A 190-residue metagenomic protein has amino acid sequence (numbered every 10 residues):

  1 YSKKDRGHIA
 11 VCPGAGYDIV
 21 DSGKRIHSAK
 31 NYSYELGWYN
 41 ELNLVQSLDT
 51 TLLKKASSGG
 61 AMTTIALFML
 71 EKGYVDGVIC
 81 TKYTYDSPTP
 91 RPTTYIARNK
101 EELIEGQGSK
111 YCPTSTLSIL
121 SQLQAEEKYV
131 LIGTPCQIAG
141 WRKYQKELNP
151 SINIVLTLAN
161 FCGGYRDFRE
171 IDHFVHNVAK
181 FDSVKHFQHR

Functional and structural regions predicted by a protein language model:
Y1-A15, A56-S57, C136: Cysteine-centered iron-sulfur cluster-binding motifs in ferredoxin-type domains/subunits of redox enzymes
Y17-R190: Iron-sulfur-associated redox domains of electron-transfer enzymes in respiratory and anaerobic energy metabolism
